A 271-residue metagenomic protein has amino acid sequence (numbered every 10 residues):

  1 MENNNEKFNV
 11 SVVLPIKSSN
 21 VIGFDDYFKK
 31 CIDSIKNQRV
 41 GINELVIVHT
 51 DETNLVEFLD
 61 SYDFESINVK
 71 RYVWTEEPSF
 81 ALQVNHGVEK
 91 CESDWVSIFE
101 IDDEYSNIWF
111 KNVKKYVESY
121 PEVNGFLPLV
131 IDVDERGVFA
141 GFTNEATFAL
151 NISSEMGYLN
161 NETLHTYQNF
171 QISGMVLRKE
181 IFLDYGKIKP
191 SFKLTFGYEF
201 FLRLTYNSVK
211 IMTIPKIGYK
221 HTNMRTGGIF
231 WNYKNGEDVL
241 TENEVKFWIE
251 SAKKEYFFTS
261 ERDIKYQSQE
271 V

Functional and structural regions predicted by a protein language model:
K30-I42: Short, acidic, metal-binding catalytic loop of nucleotide-sugar glycosyltransferases
N43-E52, Y72-T75: Short beta-strand/loop segment that forms part of the nucleotide-sugar
W74-C91: Glycine-rich, basic loop-to-helix element that forms the pyrophosphate-binding segment of sugar-nucleotide handling
P78, V138-N144, S191-K193, Y206-F247: Nucleotide-sugar-dependent glycosyltransferase catalytic core
V96: Short aromatic/hydrophobic "clamp" motif used to bind/position activated sugar donors
I108-N144: Conserved donor NDP-sugar-binding/catalytic core segment of glycosyltransferases
E145-Y167: Short, flexible, basic/aromatic active-site loop/helix in glycosyltransferases
K193-F200: Acidic donor-binding loop at a coil-to-helix junction in glycosyltransferase catalytic cores that engages
